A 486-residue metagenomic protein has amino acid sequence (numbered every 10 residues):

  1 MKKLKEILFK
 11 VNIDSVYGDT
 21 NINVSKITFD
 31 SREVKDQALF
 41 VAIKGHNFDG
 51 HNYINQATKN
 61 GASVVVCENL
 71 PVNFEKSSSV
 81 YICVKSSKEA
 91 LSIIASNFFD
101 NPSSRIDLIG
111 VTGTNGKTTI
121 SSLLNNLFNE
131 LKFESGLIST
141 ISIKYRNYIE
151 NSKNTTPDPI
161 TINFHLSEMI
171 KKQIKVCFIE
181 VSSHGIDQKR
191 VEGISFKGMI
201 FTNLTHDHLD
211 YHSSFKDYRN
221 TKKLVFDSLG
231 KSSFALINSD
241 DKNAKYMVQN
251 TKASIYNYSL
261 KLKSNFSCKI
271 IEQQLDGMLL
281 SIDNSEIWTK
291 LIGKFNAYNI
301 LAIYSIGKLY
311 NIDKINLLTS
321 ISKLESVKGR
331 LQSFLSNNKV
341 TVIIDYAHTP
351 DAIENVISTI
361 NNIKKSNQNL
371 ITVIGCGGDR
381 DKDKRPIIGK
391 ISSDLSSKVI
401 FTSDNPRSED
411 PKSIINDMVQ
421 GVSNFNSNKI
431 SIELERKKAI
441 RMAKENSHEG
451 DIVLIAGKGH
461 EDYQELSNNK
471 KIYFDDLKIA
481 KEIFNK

Functional and structural regions predicted by a protein language model:
M1-I93, F234, K242, S267-E272 (+5 more regions): N-terminal leader/targeting and accessory segments in enzymes
M1-S15, D36-L39, K252, A302-I315 (+2 more regions): ATP-dependent carboxylate-amine ligase
L8-V11, E89-S239, N243-A253, L301 (+1 more regions): Phosphate-binding loop of NTP-binding sites
K10, P71-S77, K172, D187 (+2 more regions): Acidic, Mg2+-coordinating active-site environments of NTP-dependent enzymes
Y17-I27, L91-I94, P157-I160, I179-I186 (+5 more regions): Short gly/ser/thr-rich secondary-structure transition/capping motifs
A62, M169-K175, S232, N367 (+1 more regions): Short, high-confidence coil segments that cap the C-terminus of an alpha-helix and link into the following beta-strand
S63, K197, S397: Receiver (REC) domain switch/active-site residues of two-component response regulators
C67-L70, V181, N203, S239 (+2 more regions): Short secondary-structure boundary segments
